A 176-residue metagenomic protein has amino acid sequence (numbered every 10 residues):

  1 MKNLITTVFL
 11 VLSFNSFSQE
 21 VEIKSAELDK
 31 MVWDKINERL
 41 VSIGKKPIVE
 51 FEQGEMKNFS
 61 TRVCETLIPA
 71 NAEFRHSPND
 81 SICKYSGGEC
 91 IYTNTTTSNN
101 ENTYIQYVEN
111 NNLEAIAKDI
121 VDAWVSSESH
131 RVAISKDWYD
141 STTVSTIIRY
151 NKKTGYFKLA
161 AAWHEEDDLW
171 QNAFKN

Functional and structural regions predicted by a protein language model:
L4-S18: Sec-dependent N-terminal signal peptides
E20-A70: A short alpha-helix/helix-coil micro-patch that ends at or immediately precedes a cysteine
N37, T61-C64, Y92, V121-V125 (+1 more regions): Non-transmembrane alpha-helical segments in soluble domains of secreted/periplasmic/extracellular proteins
V41-K57, A70-I82, S129-Y150: Surface-exposed patches in mature extracellular/periplasmic domains of secreted proteins
K57-V108: Short, surface-exposed glycine/acidic/tryptophan-bearing loops
Y107-N176: Disulfide-stabilized extracellular recognition modules
